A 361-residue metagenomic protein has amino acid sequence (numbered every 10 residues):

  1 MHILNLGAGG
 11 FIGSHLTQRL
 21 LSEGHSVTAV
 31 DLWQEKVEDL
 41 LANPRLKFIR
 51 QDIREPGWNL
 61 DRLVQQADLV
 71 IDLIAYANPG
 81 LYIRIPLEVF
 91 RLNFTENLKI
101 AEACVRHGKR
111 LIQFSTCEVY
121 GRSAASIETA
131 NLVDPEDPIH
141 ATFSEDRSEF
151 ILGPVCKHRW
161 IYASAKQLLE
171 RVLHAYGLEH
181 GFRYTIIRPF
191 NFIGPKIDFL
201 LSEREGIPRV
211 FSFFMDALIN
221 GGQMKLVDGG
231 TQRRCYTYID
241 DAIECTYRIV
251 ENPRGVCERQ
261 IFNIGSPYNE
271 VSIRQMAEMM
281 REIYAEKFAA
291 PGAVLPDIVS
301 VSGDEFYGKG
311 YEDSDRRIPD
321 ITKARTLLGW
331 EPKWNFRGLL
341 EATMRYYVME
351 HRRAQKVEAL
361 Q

Functional and structural regions predicted by a protein language model:
I3-E23: N-terminal Rossmann NAD(P)H-binding glycine-rich loop of SDR-like oxidoreductase domains
H25-Q34: Conserved glycine-rich Rossmann-like NAD(P)H-binding loop of the short-chain dehydrogenase/reductase
P44-P56: Rossmann-fold cofactor-recognition segment
I53-L92, A103: NAD(P)H-binding glycine-rich loop region in Rossmannoid oxidoreductase-like domains and their noncatalytic homologs
L98-I161, T185: Conserved Rossmann-fold NAD(P)-dependent oxidoreductase catalytic core, especially the SDR/UDP-sugar
A125-A141, R171-R234, I239-V250, A277-Y284: NAD(P)-dependent short-chain dehydrogenase/reductase
I161, A165-L168: Active-site helix of classical SDR
L218-Q361: C-terminal substrate-binding subdomain of Rossmann-fold SDR/epimerase-dehydratase oxidoreductases
